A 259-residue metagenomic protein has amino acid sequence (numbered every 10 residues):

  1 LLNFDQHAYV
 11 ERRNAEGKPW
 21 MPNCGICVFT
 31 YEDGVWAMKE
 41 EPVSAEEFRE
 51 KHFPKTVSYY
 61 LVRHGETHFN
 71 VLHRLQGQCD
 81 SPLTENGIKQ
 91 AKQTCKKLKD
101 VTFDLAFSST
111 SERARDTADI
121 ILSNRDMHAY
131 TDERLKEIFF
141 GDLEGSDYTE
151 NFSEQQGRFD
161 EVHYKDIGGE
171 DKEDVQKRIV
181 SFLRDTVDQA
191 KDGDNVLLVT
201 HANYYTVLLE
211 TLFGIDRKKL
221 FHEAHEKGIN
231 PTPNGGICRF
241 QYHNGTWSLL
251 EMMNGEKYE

Functional and structural regions predicted by a protein language model:
L1, S109-S111, R134, L198-N203: Short, well-ordered beta-to-alpha junction loops that form the rim of enzyme active sites and present histidine/acidic
L2-Y59, K97, I138-T149, D192 (+1 more regions): Acidic, low-complexity terminal tails and accessory targeting/binding regions of phosphate-metabolizing enzymes
V10-E11, A15-C27, K92-H163, T232-N234: Phosphate-coordination/substrate-recognition cap region in phosphate-metabolizing enzymes
M21, Y60-L61, E66-D116, I121 (+1 more regions): Loop-to-helix element that buttresses phosphate recognition and phosphoryl-transfer chemistry
K55-E66, N151-Q155: Short coil-to-beta-strand
T67, Y204-Y205: Short active-site segment of divalent metal-dependent hydrolases/proteases that encodes the spacing between
D100-T102, T186-D194: Glycine-rich phosphate-binding loop signature in dinucleotide/nucleotide-binding domains
I120, V207-T211: Active-site signature of alpha/beta-hydrolase-fold catalytic machinery across serine- and Asp/Cys-nucleophile hydrolases
